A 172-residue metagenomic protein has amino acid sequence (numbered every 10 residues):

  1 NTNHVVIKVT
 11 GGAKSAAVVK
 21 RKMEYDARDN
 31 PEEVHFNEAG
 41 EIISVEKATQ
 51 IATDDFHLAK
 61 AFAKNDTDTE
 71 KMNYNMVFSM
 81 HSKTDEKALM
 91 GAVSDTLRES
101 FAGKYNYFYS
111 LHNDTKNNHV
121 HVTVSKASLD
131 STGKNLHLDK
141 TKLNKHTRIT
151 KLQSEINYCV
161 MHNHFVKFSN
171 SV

Functional and structural regions predicted by a protein language model:
N1-V172: N-terminal nicking endonuclease/strand-transfer module with a His-rich metal-binding environment and a catalytic Tyr
